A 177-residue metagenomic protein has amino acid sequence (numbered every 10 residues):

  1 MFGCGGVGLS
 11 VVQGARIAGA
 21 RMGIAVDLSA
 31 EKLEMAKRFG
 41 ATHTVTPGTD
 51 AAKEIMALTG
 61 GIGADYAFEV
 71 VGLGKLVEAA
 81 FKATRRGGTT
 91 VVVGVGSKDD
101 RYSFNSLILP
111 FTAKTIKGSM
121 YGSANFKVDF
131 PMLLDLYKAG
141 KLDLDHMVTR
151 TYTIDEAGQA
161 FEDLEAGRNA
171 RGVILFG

Functional and structural regions predicted by a protein language model:
M1-T49, K53: Mid-domain Rossmann-like dinucleotide-binding core that forms the NAD(H)/NADP(H) cofactor-binding site
S29, G96, G122: Residues in the short beta-alpha loop(s) of Rossmann-like NAD(P)-binding domains
A41, G63-A64, L144, A157: Local beta-strand N-terminus motif with an aromatic residue
A51-G61: Short amphipathic alpha-helix with an adjacent loop that forms part of the alpha/beta core around
F68: N-terminal Rossmann-like NAD(P) cofactor-binding module of classical short-chain dehydrogenase/reductase
G74-R86, V92: Rossmann-fold NAD(P) dinucleotide-binding segment
E78-K82, K127-G177: C-terminal hydrophobic helical "lid"/dimerization subdomain of Rossmann-like NAD(P)H-dependent oxidoreductases
T89-V91, F104-H146: Rossmann-fold dehydrogenase core element
